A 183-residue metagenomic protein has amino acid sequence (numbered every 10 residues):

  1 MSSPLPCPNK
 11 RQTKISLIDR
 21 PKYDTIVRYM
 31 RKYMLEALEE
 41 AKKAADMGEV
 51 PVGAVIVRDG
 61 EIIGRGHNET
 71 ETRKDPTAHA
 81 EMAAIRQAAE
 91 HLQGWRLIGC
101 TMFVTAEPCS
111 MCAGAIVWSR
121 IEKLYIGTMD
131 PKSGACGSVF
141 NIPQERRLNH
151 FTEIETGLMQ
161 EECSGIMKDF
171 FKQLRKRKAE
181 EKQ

Functional and structural regions predicted by a protein language model:
D19-M47, P108-Q183: Zinc-dependent deaminase
V50-V52, C100: Short loop/turn microsegments at loop-to-beta-strand junctions
V52-R58: Short beta-strand scaffold segments in enzyme catalytic cores
I63-T70: Short beta->alpha transition motifs characteristic of CBS
T72-M82: A short, polar/charged loop-to-alpha-helix boundary motif
M82-V117: Helix-adjacent hinge/juxtasegments
